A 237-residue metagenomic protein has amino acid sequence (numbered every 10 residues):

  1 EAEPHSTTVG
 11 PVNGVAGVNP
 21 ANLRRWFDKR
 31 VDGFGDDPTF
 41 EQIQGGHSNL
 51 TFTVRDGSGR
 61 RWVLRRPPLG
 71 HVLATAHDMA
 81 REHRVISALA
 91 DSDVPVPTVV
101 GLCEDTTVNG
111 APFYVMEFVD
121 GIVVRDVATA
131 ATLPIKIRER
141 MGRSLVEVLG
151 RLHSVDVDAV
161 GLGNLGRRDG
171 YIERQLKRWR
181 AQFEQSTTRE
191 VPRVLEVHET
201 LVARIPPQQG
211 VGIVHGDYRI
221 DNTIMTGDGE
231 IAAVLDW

Functional and structural regions predicted by a protein language model:
A2-F34, P38: Juxta-kinase regulatory segment immediately upstream of eukaryotic protein kinase catalytic domains
E3-H5, R178, I231: Short acidic (Asp/Glu) and glycine-rich catalytic loops that position anionic groups and cofactors
D37-I213, T226-G229: ATP-binding pocket architecture of kinase catalytic cores
I213-H215, I220: Catalytic-loop of the protein kinase fold
A233-D236: Pre-DFG segment of protein kinase catalytic domains
